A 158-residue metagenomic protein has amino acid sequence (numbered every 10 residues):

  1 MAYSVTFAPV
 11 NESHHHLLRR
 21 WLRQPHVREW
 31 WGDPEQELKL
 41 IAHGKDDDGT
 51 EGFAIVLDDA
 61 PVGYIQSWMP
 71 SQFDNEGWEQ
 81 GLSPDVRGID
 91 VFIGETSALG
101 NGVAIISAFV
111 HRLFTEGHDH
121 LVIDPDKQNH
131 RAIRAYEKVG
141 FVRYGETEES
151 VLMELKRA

Functional and structural regions predicted by a protein language model:
M1-S13, A158: Conserved N-terminal entry element of GNAT/NAT acetyltransferase domains
A2, E137-K138, V142-A158: Terminal substrate-recognition subdomain of acyl/acetyltransferases
R20-P34: Helix-loop element at the rim of GNAT/NAT acetyltransferase active sites that forms part of the acceptor-substrate
I41-A98, R112: Acetyl-CoA-dependent GNAT
I93, F114, V122-I133, E149-A158: Conserved beta-strand-loop-alpha-helix junction that forms the acyl-donor binding cleft
V103, A108, K127-G145: Conserved active-site alpha-helix within GNAT-family acetyltransferase domains
A104-H120: Conserved acyl-CoA
